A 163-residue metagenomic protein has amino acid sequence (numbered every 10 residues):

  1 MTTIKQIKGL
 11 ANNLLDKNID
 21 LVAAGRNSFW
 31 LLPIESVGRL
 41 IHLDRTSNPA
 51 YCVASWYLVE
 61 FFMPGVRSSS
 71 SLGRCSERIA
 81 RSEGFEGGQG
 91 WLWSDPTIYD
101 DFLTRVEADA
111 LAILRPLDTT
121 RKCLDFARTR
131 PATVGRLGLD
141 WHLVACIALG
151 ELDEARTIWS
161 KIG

Functional and structural regions predicted by a protein language model:
M1-T2, W93: Charge-dense, low-complexity intrinsically disordered segments
T3-A23: Amphipathic alpha-helical segments
A24-L31: Long, charged, glycine-rich C-terminal linkers/tails
L32-G163: Intrinsically disordered, low-complexity regulatory regions enriched in serine/threonine/proline and acidic residues
